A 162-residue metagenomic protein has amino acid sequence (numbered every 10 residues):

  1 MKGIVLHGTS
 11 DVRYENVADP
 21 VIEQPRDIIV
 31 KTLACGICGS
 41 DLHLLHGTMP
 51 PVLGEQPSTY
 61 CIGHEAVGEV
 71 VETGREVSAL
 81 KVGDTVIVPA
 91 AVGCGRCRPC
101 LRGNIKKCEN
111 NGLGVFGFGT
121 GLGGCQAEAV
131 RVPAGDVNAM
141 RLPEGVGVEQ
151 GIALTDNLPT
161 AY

Functional and structural regions predicted by a protein language model:
M1-K2: Extreme N-terminal starter segment of soluble prokaryotic enzymes
V5-H7, H46, L101: Residue-level signal for short segments within beta-strands and strand-turn junctions of well-structured beta-sheet
H7, H43, H64: Histidine-centered active-site/metal-ligand motif
T9-S10, V21, A34-I37, A90-G93 (+3 more regions): Glycine-rich beta-alpha junction loops
S10-E15, P25, G39-S40: Short N-terminal binding/cap micro-motifs at the start of the first secondary-structure element
A18-C35, M49-L101, P143-G145: Glycine-rich beta-strand-centered segment in the early N-terminal region that forms part of a ligand/cofactor-binding
S40-H46: Cytochrome P450 core scaffold surrounding the K-helix E-X-X-R motif and the conserved "meander" helix-loop region
T59, H64, C94-Y162: NAD(P)H dinucleotide-binding glycine-rich loop of Rossmann-like/cofactor-binding domains, especially the beta1-alpha1
